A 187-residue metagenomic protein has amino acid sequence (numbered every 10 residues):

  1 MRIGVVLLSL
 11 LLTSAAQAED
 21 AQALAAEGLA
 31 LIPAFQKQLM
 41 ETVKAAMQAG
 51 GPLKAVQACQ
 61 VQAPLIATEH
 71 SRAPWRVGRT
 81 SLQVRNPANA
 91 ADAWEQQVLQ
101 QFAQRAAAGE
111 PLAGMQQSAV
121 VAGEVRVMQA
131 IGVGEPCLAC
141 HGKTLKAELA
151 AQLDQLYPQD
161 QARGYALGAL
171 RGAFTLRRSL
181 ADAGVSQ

Functional and structural regions predicted by a protein language model:
G4-T13: Bacterial N-terminal signal peptides
S14-A18: Sec/Tat signal peptide C-region and signal peptidase I cleavage site
E19-V133, E148-Q187: Extracytoplasmic c-type cytochrome modules immediately beyond a signal peptide or single-pass transmembrane anchor
G134-T144: The canonical Cys-X-X-Cys-His
